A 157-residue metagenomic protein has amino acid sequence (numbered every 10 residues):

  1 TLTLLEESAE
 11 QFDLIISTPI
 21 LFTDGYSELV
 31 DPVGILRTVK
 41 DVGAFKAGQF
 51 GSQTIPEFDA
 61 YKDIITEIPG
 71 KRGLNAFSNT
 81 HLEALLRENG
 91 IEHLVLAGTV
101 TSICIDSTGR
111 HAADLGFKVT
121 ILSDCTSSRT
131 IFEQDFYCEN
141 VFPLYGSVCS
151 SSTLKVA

Functional and structural regions predicted by a protein language model:
T1-T3: Loop-to-helix element that buttresses phosphate recognition and phosphoryl-transfer chemistry
E6-L14, T23-L29, G34-A157: Active-site-adjacent betaalpha module
I20: Conserved H-loop
